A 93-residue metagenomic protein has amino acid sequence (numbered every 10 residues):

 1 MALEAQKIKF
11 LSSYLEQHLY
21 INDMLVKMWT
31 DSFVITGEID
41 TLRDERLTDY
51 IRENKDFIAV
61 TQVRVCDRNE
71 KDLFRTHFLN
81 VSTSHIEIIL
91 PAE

Functional and structural regions predicted by a protein language model:
A2-E93: Conserved RNA-binding domains used in RNP assembly and mRNA/RNA metabolism
